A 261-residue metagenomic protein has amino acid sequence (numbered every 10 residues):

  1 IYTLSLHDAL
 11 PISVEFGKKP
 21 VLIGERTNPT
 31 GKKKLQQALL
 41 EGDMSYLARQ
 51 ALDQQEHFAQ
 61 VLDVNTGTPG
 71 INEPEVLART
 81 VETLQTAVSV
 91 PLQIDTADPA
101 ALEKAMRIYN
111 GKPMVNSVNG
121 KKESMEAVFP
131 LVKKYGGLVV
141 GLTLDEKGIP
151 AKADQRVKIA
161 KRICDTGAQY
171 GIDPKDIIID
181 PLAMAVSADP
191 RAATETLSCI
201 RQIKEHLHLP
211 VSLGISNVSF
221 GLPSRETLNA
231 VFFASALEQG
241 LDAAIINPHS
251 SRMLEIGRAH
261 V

Functional and structural regions predicted by a protein language model:
I1-T3, D8, A259-H260: Single conserved hydrophobic/aromatic residue that forms the stacking wall/gate of nucleotide- or nucleobase-binding
A9, G17, K121-M184: Conserved anion-binding
A9, I23, Y109-P113, E123-E126 (+2 more regions): Active-site-adjacent loop and "lid" segments of alpha/beta metabolic enzymes
G17-R49, N116-G120, G148-D154, V218-E226: Active-site mouth loops of central-metabolism enzymes
Q54, A105, I179, A236: Conserved, mostly hydrophobic/aromatic
Q55-V90, P181-A193: Glycine-rich, proline-tolerant flexible connector loops at the mouths of alpha/beta enzymes
D63-P69, V90-D98, P113-K122, A192: Catalytic beta/alpha-barrel core
N72-N110, A193, L197-L213, L237: Alpha-helix-loop-beta-strand connector modules within alpha/beta enzyme cores
